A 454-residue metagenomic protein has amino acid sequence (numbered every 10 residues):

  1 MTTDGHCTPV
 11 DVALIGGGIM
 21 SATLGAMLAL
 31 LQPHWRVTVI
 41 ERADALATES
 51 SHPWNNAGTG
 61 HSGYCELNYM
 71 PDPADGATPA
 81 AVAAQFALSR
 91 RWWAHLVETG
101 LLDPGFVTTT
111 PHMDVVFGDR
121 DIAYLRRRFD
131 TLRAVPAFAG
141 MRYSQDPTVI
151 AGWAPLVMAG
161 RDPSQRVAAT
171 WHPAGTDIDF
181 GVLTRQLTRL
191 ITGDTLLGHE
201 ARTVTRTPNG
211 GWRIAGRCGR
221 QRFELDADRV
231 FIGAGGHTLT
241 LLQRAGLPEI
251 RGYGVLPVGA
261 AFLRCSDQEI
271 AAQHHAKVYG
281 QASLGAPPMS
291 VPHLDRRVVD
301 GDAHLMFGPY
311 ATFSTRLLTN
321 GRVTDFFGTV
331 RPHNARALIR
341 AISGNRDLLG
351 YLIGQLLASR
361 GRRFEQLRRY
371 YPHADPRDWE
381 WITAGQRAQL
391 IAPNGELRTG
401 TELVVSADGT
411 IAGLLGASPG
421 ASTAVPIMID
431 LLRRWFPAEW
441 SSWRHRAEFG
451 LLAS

Functional and structural regions predicted by a protein language model:
H6-M20, T38: Beta1/beta-strand and adjacent pyrophosphate-binding region of the FAD-binding site in flavoprotein oxidoreductases
L30-P53: Glycine-rich FAD pyrophosphate-binding loop
G58-G152, H304, S314-R316, R322-F326: Dinucleotide-binding Rossmann-like beta1-alpha1 core, especially the glycine-rich loop that anchors the ADP
T78-S89, V115-Y124, A169-R189, L196-G198 (+3 more regions): Short beta-strand to alpha-helix junction loop
P104-T110, F117-R189, D194, V204-R206 (+1 more regions): Flavin (FAD/FMN) cofactor-binding and adjacent substrate-gating region of FAD-dependent oxidoreductase domains
V167-R229, S422-F436: Helical element adjacent to the flavin cofactor pocket in flavoenzyme catalytic cores
A168-A174, V182, L317-S442: C-terminal catalytic lobe of FAD-dependent flavoproteins
I232-P248: Flavin (primarily FAD) binding-site architecture
